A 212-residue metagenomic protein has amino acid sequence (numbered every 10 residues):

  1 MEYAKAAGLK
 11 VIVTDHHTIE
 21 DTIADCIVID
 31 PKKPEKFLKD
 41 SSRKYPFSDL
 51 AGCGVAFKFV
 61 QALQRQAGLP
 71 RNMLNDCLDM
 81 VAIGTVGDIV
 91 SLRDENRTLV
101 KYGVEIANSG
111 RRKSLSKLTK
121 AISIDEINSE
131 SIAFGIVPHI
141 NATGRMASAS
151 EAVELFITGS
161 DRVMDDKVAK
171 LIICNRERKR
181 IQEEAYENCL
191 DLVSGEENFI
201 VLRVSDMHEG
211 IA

Functional and structural regions predicted by a protein language model:
M1-A24, I29-P34, R180, E184-D191 (+1 more regions): N-terminal small/polar loop signature for handling phosphorylated ligands or for N-terminal nucleophile
M1-A4, L9, T14, D25 (+7 more regions): Functionally constrained cores in energy, signaling, and assembly domains
Y3, V55-F59, L99-Y102: Alpha-helical scaffold elements adjacent to nucleotide-binding pockets in ATP/GTP-utilizing enzyme cores
A7-G8, S41, Q64-A212: Hydrophobic helix-and-loop "lid/oligomerization" segment in the mid-to-C-terminal part of catalytic domains
T22-L69, L74-V86: Short alpha-helices
